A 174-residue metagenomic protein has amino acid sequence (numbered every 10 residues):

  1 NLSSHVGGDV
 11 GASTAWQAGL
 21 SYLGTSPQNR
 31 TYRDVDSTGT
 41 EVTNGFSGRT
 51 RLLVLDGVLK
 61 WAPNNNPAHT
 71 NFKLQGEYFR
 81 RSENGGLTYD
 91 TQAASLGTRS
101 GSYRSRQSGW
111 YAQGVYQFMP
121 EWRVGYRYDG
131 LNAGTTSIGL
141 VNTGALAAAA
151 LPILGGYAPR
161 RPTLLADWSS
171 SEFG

Functional and structural regions predicted by a protein language model:
N1, R49-L53, R104-W110, A158-P162: Residues that define the transmembrane beta-barrel architecture of outer-membrane proteins
L2-G8, L55-L59, A112-Y116, Y126 (+1 more regions): Residues on the lipid-exposed face of transmembrane beta-strands in outer-membrane beta-barrel proteins
G8, Y22-Q28, W61, Y78-N84 (+2 more regions): Transmembrane beta-strands of outer-membrane beta-barrel pores
D9-A18, A62-F72, E121, S171-F173: Short loop/turn motifs that connect adjacent beta-strands in outer-membrane beta-barrel proteins
W16-L20, L55, T70-G76, A112 (+2 more regions): Transmembrane beta-strands of outer-membrane beta-barrel proteins
L23, F46-Q92: Oxyanion-binding "anion nests"
N29-V42, N84-Y103, T135-A150: Outer-membrane beta-barrel translocator domains and adjoining extracellular loop/strand segments of Gram-negative
E121-G174: Outer membrane beta-barrel transmembrane domains
